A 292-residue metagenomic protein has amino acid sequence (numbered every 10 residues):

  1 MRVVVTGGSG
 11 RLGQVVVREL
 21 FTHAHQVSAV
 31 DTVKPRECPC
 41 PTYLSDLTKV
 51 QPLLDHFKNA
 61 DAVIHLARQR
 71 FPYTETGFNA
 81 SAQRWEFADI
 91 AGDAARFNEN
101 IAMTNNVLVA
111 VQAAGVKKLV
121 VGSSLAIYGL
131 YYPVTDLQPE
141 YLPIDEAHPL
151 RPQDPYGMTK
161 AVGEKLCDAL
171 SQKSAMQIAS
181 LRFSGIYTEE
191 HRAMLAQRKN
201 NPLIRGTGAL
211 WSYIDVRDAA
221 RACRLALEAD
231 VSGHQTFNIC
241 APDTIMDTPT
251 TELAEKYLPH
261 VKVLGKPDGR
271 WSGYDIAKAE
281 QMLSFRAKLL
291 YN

Functional and structural regions predicted by a protein language model:
V3-H23: N-terminal Rossmann NAD(P)H-binding glycine-rich loop of SDR-like oxidoreductase domains
T6, V30, L66, L119-L125 (+1 more regions): SDR active-site strand-loop-helix element
R36, S45-I101: NAD(P)H-binding glycine-rich loop region in Rossmannoid oxidoreductase-like domains and their noncatalytic homologs
A82, A88-A91, N98-Q153: Conserved Rossmann-fold NAD(P)-dependent oxidoreductase catalytic core, especially the SDR/UDP-sugar
S123, E164-E189: Conserved beta-loop-beta element that borders a ligand/cofactor-binding pocket
P155, T159-V162: Active-site helix of classical SDR
I186-I204, A209-T236: Alpha-helical substrate-binding/gating segment
R217-N292: C-terminal substrate-binding subdomain of Rossmann-fold SDR/epimerase-dehydratase oxidoreductases
